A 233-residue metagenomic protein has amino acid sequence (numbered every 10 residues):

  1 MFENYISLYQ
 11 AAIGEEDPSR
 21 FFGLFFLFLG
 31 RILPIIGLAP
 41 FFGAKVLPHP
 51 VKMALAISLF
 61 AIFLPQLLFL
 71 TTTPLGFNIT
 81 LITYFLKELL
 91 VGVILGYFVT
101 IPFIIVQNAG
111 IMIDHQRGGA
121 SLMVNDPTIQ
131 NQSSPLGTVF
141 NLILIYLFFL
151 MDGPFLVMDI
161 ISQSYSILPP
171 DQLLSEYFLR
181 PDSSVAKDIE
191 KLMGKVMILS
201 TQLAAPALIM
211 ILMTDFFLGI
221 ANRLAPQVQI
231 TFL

Functional and structural regions predicted by a protein language model:
M1-L233: Hydrophobic alpha-helical segments and their helix-loop boundaries in membrane and membrane-proximal proteins
